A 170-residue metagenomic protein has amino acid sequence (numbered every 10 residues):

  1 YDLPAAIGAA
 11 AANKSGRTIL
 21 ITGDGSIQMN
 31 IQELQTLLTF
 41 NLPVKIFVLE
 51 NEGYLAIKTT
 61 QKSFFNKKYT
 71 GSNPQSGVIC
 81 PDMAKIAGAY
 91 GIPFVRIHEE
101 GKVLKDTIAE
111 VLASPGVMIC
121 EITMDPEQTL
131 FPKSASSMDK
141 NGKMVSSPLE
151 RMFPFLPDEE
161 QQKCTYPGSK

Functional and structural regions predicted by a protein language model:
Y1-K170: Thiamine diphosphate
